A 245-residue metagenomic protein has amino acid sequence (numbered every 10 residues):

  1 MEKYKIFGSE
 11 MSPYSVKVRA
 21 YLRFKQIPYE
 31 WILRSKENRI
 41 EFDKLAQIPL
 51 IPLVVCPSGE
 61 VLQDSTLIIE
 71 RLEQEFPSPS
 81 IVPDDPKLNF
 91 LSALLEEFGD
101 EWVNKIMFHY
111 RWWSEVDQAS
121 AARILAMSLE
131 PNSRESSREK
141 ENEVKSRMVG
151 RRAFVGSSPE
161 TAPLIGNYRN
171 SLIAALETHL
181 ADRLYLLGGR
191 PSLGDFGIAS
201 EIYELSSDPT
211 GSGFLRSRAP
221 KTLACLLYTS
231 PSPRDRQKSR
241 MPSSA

Functional and structural regions predicted by a protein language model:
M1-S137, L186, S206: GST-like domain detector, emphasizing the conserved glutathione-binding G-site in the N-terminal thioredoxin-like
K105-L227: GST-like fold's C-terminal all-alpha helical module
A199, R236-S239: General alpha-helical segment detector with a strong preference for membrane-spanning helices and helix-boundary regions
Y228-Q237: Conserved small/polar residues in nucleotide/adenosyl-binding loops
M241-S244: Hydrophobic alpha-helical segments, chiefly the membrane-spanning helices and signal/signal-anchor peptides
